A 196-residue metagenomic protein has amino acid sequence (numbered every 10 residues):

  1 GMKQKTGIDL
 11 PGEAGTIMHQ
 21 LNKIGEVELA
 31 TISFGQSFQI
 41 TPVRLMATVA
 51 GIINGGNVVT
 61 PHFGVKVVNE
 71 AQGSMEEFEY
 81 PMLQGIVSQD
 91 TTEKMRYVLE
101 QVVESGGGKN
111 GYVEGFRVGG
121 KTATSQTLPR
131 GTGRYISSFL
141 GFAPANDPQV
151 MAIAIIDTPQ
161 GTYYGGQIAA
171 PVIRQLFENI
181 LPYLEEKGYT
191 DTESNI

Functional and structural regions predicted by a protein language model:
G1-I156, I196: Beta-lactam-recognizing serine transpeptidase/beta-lactamase-like catalytic domain environment
G73-P81, A170-I196: Short, gly/Ser/Thr-rich active-site loops of penicillin-recognizing serine hydrolases
V87, G161-V172: Short alpha-helix boundary/capping segments
